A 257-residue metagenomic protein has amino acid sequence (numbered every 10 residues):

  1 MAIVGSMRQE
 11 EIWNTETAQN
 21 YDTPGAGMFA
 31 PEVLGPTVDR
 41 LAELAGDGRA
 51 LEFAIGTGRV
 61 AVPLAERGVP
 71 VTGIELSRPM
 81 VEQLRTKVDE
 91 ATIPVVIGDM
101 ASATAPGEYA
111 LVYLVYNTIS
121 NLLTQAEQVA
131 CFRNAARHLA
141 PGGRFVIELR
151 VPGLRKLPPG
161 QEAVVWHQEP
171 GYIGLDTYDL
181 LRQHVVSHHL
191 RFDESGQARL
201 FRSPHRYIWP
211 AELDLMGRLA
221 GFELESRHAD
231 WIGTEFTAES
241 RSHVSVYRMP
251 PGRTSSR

Functional and structural regions predicted by a protein language model:
A2-G46: Conserved class I S-adenosyl-L-methionine
D47-G56: Conserved class I S-adenosyl-L-methionine
T57-S102: Class I SAM-dependent methyltransferase SAM/SAH-binding core
T104-L111: A short acidic, Gly/Pro-enriched loop at the edge of an enzyme's catalytic core that lines a small-molecule cofactor
Y113-V115: A conserved beta-strand element that flanks and buttresses the S-adenosyl-L-methionine
V129-P141: A short glycine-rich, Lys/Arg-flanked "PGG" loop and its adjoining helix->strand segment in the class I
V146-M216: SAM-dependent methyltransferase
P210-R257: C-terminal lobe and adjacent flexible extensions of AdoMet/dcAdoMet transferase-like proteins
